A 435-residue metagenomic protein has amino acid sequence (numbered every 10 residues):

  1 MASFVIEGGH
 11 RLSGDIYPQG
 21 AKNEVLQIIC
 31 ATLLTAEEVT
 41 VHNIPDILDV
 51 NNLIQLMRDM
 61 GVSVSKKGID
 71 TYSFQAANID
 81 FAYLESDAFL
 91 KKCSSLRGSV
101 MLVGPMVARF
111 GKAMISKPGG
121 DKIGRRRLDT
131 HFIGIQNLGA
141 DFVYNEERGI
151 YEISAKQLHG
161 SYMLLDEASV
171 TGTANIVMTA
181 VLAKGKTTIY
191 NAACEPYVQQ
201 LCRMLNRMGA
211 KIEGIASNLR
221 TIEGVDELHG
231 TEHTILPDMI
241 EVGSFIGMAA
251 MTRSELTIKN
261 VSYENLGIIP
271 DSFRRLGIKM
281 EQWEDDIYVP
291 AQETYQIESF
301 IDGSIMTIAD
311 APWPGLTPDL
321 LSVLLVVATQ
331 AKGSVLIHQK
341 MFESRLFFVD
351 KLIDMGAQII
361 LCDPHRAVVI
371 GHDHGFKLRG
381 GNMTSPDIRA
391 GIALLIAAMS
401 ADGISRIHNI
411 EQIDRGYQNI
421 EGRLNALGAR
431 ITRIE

Functional and structural regions predicted by a protein language model:
M1-E435: Short, structured segments at the rim of ligand-binding sites
